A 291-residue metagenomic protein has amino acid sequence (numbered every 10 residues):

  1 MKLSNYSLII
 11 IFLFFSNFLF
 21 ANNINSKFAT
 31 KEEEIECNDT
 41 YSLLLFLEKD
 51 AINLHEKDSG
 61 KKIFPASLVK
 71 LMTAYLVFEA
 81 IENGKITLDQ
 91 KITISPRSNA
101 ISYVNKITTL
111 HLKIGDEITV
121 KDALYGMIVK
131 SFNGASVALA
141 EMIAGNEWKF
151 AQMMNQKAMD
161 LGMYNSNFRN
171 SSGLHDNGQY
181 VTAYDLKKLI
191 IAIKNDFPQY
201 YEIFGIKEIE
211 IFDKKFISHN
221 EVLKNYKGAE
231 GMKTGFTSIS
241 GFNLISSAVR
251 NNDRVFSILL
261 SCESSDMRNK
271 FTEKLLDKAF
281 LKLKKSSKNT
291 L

Functional and structural regions predicted by a protein language model:
K2-A21: Classical Sec-dependent N-terminal signal peptides that target proteins to the secretory pathway
L3-Y6, L71, L275: Hydrophobic alpha-helical segments, especially transmembrane helices and their immediate juxtamembrane helical caps
F15-N17, I128, K284-S287: Short, flexible coil/linker elements and helix-boundary hinge sites characteristic of intrinsically disordered
N22-Y184, I191-N195: Active-site-adjacent loops and short helices of periplasmic peptidoglycan-processing enzymes
N23-S42, V120, G145-L291: Penicillin-recognizing serine hydrolase domain
